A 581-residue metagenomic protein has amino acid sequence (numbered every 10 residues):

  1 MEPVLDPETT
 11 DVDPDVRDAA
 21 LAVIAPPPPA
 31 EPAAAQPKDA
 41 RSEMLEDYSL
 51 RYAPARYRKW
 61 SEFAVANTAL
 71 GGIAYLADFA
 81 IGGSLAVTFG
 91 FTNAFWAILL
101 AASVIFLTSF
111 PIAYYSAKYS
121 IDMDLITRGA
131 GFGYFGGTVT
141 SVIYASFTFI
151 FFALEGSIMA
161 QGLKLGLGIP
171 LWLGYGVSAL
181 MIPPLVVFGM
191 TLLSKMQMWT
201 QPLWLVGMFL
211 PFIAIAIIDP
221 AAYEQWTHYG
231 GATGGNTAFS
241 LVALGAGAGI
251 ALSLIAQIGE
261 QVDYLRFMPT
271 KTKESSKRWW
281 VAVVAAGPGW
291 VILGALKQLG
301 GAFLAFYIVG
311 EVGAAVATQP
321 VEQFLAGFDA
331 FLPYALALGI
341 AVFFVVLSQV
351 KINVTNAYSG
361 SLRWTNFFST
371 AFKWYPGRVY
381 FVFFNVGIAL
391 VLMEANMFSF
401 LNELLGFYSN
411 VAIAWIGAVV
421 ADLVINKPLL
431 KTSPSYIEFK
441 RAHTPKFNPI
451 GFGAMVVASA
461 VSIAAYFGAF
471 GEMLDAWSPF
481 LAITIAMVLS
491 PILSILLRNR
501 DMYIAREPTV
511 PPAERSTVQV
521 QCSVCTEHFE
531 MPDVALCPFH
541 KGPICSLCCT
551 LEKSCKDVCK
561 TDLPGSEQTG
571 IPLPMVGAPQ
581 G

Functional and structural regions predicted by a protein language model:
E2-F91, P211, L241-A248, F267-V283: Membrane-interface "cap" regions at the ends of multi-pass membrane proteins
Y52, L203, I416-V488, I504-T517 (+1 more regions): C-terminal membrane-solvent junction of multi-pass transporters and transport-like membrane proteins
W60-F79, A214-P220, G231-L304, P333-V354 (+1 more regions): Hydrophobic, membrane-embedded alpha-helices of multi-pass small-molecule transporters
T68-A69, S141-A145, G166-G189, L203-I213 (+2 more regions): Transmembrane alpha-helical segments of multi-pass small-molecule transport proteins
Y75-D78, S103-T108, Y144-A153, L203-A214 (+3 more regions): Selective recognition of specific alpha-helical transmembrane segments in multi-pass small-molecule
L99-F132, V139-F147: Juxtamembrane transmembrane-helix boundary signature
L125-F132, G156-G174, L265-E274, V354-V382 (+1 more regions): Helix-loop-helix connectors at the membrane interface of multi-pass transporters/channels
N366-N396, H443-S459: Loop-to-transmembrane helix boundary motifs in multi-pass membrane proteins
